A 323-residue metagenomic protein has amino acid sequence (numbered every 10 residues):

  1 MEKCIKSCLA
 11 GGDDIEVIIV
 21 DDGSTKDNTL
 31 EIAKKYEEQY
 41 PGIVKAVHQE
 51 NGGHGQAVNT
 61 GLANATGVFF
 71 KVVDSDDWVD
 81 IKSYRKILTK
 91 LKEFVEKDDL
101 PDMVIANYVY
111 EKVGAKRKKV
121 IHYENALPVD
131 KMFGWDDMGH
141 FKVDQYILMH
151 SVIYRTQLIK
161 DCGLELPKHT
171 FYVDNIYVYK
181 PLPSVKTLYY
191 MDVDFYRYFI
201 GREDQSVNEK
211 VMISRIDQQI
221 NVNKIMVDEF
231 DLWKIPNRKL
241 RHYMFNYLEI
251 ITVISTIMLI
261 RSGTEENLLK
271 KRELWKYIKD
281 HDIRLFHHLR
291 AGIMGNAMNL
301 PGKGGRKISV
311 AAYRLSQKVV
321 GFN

Functional and structural regions predicted by a protein language model:
M1-Q218: Nucleotide-sugar donor-binding/catalytic module of glycosyltransferases that assemble extracellular/cell-envelope
L166, W233-K239: Inter-helical turn/loop segments and adjacent helix faces that build the functional surface of alpha-helical bundle
Y177, V222, L248: Catalytic-loop motifs flanking and including active-site residues across diverse enzymes
V193-R202, N208-I235, I254, M258-R284: Catalytic core of nucleotide-sugar-dependent glycosyltransferases
N237-Y247: All-alpha amphipathic helical-bundle segments outside canonical DNA-binding/catalytic cores that form hydrophobic
F245-I257: Amphipathic alpha-helical repeat scaffolds of TPR domains
R261-N323: Membrane-interface aromatic/basic loop that binds lipid-linked glycans or pyrophosphate carriers, typified by
